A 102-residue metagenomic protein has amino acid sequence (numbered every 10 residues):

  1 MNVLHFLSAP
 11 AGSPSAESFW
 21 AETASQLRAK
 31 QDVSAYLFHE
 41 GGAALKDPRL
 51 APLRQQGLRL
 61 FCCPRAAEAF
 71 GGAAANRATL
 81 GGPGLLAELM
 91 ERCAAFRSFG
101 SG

Functional and structural regions predicted by a protein language model:
M1-L4: Extreme N-terminal starter segment of soluble prokaryotic enzymes
S8-A9, F38-E40, R65, S101: Cofactor-binding loop segments of dinucleotide-utilizing enzymes, especially the Rossmann-like FAD- and NAD(P)+-binding
S13-K30, A35: Histidine-anchored nucleotide/phosphate-binding helix
W20-A24, L50-R54, L86-A87: Short amphipathic alpha-helical segments and helix-helix/interface helices
K30, G57, C93-A94: Short, well-ordered alpha-helix to beta-strand connector turns
Y36, G41-Q56: N-terminal beta-loop-helix "entrance" segment that forms/cooperates in small-molecule cofactor or anionic ligand
R49-A74: A glycine-rich helix N-cap at a beta->alpha junction
F70-S101: C-terminal structural segments of small proteins and small subunits
